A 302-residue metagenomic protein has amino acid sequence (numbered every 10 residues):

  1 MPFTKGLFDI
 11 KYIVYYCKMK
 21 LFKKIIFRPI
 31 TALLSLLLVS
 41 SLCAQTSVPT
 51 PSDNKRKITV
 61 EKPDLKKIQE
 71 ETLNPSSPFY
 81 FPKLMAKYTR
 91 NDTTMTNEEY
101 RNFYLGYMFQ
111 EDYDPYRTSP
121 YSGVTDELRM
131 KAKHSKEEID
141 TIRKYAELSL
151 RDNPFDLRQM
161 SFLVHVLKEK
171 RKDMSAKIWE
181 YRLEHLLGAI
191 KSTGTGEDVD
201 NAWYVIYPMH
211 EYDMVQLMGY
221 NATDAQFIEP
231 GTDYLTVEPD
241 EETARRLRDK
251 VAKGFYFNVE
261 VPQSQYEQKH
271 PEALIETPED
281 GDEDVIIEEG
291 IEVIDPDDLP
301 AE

Functional and structural regions predicted by a protein language model:
M1-S52: Bacterial Sec-dependent N-terminal signal peptides
T46-I139, N201-E302: N-terminal alpha-helical interaction modules that lie
L148-R151, H185: Conserved structural position within tetratricopeptide repeats
S149, V166-L167: Residue-level signature for tetratricopeptide repeat
L157-R158, H185-V199: Boundary/linker segments of alpha-helical solenoid repeat arrays
K168-K191: TPR/TPR-like (Sel1-like) alpha-helical repeat modules
